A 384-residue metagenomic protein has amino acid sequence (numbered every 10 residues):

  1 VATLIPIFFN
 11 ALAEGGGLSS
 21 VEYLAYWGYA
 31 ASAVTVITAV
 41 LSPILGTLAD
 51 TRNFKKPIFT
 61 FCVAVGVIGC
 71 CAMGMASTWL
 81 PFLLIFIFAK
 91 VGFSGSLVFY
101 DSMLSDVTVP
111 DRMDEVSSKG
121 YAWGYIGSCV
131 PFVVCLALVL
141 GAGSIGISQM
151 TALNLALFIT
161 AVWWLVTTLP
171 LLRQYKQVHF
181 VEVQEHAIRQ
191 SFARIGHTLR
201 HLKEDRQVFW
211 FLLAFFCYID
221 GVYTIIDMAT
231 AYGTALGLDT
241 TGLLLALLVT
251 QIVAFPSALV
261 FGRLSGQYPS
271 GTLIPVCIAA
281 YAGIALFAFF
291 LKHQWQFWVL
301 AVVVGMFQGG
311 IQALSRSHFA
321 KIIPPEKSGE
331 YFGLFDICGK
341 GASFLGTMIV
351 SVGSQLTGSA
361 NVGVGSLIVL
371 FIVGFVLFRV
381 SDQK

Functional and structural regions predicted by a protein language model:
V1-T35, Q207-D239, L243-A246: Helix-loop boundary and gating motifs at the non-cytosolic
L18-Y23, V139-V162, V352-F371: A membrane-interface helix-boundary motif in multi-pass transporters
V40-F54, P256-S270, S354: Helix-to-loop junctions at the C-terminal end of transmembrane segments in multipass secondary transporters
P57-A72, T272-F287: Structural signature of the two symmetry-related core transmembrane helices
G74-F86, F289-A301: Helix-loop junctions at membrane interfaces in 12-TM secondary transporters
S117-V139, D336-G346: Glycine-rich segments within core transmembrane alpha-helices of 12-TM secondary carriers
W163-Q174, G365-K384: Multi-pass alpha-helical transporter architecture, strongest for 12-TM Major Facilitator/SLC carriers used
K176-L212: Juxtamembrane intracellular "pre-TM" segments in multi-pass secondary transporters
